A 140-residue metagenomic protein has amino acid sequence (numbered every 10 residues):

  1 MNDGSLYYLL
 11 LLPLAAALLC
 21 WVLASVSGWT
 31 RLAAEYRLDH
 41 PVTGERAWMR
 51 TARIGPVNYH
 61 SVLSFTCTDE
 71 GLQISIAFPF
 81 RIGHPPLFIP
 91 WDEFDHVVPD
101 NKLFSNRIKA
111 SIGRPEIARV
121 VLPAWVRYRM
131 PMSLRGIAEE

Functional and structural regions predicted by a protein language model:
N2-D69: Anionic N-terminal interaction surfaces
W29-G44, H96-E140: Acidic, Ser/Thr- and proline-rich intrinsically disordered linker/docking segments of eukaryotic scaffolds
R46-R50, I89, R119-V120: Generic detection of short hydrophobic beta-strand segments and adjacent strand-loop junctions
T51, Q73-I74, K109: Generic signal for short, ordered secondary-structure residues within or immediately flanking folded domains
Y59-V62, H84, S105-R107: Short, surface-exposed coil-to-beta transition loops
T66-T68, S75, D92, G113 (+1 more regions): A structural detector for beta-sheet-dominated domains
D69-N101: Phosphoinositide-binding peripheral membrane targeting modules
